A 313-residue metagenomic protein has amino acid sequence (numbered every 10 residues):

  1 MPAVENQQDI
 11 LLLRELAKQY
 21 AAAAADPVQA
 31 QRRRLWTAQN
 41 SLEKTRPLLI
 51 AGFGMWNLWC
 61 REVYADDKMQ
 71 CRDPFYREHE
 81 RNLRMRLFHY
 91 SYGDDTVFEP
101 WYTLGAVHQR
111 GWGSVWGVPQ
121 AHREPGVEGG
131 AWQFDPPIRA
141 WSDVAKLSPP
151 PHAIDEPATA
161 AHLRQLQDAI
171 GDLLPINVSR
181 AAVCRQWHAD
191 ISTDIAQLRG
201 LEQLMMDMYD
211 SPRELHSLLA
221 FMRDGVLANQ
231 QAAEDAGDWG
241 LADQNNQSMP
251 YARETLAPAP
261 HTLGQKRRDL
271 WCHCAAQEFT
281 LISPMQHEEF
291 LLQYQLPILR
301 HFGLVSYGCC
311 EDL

Functional and structural regions predicted by a protein language model:
M1-G54, V63-K68, R72, V97 (+2 more regions): Active-site loop segments of alpha/beta catalytic cores
N57-W59: A short, structured surface patch at a secondary-structure boundary
K68-P119: Membrane helical hairpin/interfacial module
E78, P136-V144, D210, S283-P284: General structural signal for secondary-structure boundaries
M85-H89, P137-W141, E214-L218: Low-complexity, flexible helical/coil segments
P125-D168: A gly/proline- and charged-residue-enriched helix-loop-helix capping module
